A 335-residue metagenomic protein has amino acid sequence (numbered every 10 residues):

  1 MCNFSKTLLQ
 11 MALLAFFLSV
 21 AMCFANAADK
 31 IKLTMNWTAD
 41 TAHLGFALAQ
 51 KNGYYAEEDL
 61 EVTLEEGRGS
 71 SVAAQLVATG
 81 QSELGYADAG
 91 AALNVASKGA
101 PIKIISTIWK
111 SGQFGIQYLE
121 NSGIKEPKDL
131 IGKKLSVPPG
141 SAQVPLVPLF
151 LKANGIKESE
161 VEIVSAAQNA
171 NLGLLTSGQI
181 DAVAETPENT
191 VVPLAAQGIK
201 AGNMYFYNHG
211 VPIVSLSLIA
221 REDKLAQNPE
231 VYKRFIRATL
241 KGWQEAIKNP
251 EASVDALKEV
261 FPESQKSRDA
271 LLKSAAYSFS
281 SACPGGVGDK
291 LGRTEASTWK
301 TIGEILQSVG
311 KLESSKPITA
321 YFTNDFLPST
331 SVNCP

Functional and structural regions predicted by a protein language model:
M1-A12: Bacterial N-terminal signal peptides that target proteins for export
M11-A21: Bacterial N-terminal signal peptides
M22-A27: Sec/Tat signal peptide C-region and signal peptidase I cleavage site
D29-E188, M204, P212: Short, glycine-/small- and polar/acidic-enriched structural segments that line small-molecule recognition paths
T63, S71, N208, A270-S278 (+1 more regions): Short linear loop/turn motifs
G90-A91, A170-K266: Pocket-lining segment of extracytoplasmic ligand-binding domains
Q227-K311: Secondary-structure end/capping motifs
W299-P335: Conserved C-terminal helix/tail region of periplasmic/extracytoplasmic solute-binding proteins
